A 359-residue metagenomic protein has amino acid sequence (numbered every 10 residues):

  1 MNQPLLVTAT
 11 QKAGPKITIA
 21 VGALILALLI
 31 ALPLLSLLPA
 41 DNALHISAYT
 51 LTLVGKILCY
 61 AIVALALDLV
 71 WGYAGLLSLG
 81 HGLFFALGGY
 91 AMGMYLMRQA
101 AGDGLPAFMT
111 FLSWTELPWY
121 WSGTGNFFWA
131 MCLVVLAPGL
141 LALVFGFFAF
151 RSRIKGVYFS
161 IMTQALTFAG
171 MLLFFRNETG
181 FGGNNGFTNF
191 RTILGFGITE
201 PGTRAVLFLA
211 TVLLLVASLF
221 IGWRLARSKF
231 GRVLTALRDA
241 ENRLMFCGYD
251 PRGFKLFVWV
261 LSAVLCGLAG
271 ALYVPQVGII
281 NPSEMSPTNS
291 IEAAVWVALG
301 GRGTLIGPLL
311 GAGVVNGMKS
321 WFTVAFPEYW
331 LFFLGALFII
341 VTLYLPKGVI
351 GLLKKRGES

Functional and structural regions predicted by a protein language model:
M1-S359: Transmembrane alpha-helices and adjacent helix-loop boundaries
